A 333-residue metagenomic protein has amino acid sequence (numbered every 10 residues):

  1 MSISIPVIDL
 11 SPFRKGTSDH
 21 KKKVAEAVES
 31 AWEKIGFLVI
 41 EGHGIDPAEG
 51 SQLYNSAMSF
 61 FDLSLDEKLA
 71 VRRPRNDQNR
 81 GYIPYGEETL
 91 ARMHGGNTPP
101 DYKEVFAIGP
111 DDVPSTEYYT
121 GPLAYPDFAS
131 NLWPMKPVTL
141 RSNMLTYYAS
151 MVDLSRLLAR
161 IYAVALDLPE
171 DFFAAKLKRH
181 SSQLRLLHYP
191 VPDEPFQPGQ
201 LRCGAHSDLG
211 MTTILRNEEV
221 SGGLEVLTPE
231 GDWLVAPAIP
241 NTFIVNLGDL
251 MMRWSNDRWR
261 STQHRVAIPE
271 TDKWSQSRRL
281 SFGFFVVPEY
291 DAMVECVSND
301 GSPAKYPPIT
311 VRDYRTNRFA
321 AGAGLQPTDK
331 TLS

Functional and structural regions predicted by a protein language model:
M1-S333: Peripheral, non-catalytic segments flanking oxidoreductase cores
